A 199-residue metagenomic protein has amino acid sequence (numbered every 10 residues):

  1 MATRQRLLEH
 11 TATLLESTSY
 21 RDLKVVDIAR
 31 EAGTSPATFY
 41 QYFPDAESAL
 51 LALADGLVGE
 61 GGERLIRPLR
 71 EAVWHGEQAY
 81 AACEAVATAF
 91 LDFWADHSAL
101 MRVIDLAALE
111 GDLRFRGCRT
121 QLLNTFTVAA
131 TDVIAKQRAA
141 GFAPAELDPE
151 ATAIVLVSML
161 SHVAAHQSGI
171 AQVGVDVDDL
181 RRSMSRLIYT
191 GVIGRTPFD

Functional and structural regions predicted by a protein language model:
M1-S19, V26-E31, S48: Basic, helix-initiating cap at the start of DNA-binding domains
L7-L15, G61, F90, L160: Short hydrophobic clusters on alpha-helical segments that form packing/core surfaces in small helical domains
R21-D22, Y42: Flexible coil/turn residues that form the inter-helical turn or adjacent wing/linker of helix-turn-helix
V25, D55-G62: Short, basic, alpha-helical segments at the C-terminal edge of helix-turn-helix-like DNA-binding modules
G33-F43: Short hydrophobic/aromatic patch on the recognition helix
S48, A52, I66-D96, P149-L156 (+1 more regions): Hydrophobic alpha-helical connector segments
G62-R67, D92-D96, V103-L106, L113-A139 (+5 more regions): Amphipathic alpha-helical packing segments from all-alpha helical-bundle domains
